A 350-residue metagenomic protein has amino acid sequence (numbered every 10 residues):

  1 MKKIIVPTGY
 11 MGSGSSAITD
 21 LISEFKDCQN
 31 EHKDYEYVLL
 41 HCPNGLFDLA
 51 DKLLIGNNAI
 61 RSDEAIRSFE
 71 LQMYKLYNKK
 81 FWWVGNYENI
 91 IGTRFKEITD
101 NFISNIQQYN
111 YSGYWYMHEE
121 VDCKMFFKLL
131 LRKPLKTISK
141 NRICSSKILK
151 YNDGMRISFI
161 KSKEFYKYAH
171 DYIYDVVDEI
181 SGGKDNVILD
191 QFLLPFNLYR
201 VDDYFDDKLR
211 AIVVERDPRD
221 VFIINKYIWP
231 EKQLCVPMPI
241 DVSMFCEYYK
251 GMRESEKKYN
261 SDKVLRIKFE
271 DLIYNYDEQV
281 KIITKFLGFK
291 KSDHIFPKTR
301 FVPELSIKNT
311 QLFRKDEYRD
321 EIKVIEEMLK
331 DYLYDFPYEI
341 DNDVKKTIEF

Functional and structural regions predicted by a protein language model:
M1-I5, M11, E24, F102 (+9 more regions): PAPS-dependent sulfotransferases, especially Golgi type II membrane carbohydrate sulfotransferases
M1-K163, V302: PAPS-dependent sulfotransferase catalytic core
K2-P7, S13, K163-G182, F192-R200 (+1 more regions): PAPS-dependent sulfotransferase catalytic domain
K26-C28, N186, D206-L209: A generic structural motif
H32-Y35, E215, H294-R300: A generic structural motif
C42-L46, E64-Q72, F222-W229, C246-E254 (+1 more regions): Low-complexity, flexible helical/coil segments
A50-R61, K232-V242, L312-E321: A polyampholytic, Gly/Pro-enriched intrinsically disordered region
V187-Q191: A short acidic/basic microdomain associated with nuclease active sites
